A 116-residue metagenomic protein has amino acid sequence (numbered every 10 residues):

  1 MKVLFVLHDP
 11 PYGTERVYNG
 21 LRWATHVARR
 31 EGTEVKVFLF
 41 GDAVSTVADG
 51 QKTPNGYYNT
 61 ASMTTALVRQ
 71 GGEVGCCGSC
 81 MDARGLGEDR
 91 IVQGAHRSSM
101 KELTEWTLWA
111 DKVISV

Functional and structural regions predicted by a protein language model:
L4-Y18, V47-K52: Short, glycine-rich nucleotide/cofactor-binding loops
V17-G32, V37: Histidine-anchored nucleotide/phosphate-binding helix
A24, V35-G41, G72-S79: Short internal beta-strands
T25, A61-T65, L103-T104: Short amphipathic alpha-helical segments and helix-helix/interface helices
V44-V47, D82-R84: Short, active-site-adjacent cap segments at secondary-structure transitions
G50-N55, I91-Q93: Short glycine-enriched, charge-decorated loop/helix-capping segments at active-site entrances that position
T53-C80: A glycine-rich helix N-cap at a beta->alpha junction
A83-V116: C-terminal structural segments of small proteins and small subunits
